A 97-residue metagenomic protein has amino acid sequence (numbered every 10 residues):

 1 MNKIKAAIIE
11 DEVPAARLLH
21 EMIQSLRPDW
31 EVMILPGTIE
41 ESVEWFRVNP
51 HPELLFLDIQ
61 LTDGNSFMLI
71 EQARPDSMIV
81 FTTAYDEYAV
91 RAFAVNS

Functional and structural regions predicted by a protein language model:
M1-K5: Non-catalytic signal-transmission and effector/linker regions of two-component phosphorelay proteins
A6-A7, L54: Hydrophobic "anchor" residues on beta-strands that sit immediately upstream of conserved functional sites
E10: Conserved acidic carboxylate
V13-G37: Two-component/phosphorelay signaling modules centered on CheY-like receiver
P14, E40-E41, E87-Y88: Short alpha-helical
H20, L35-L54: Acidic, metal-coordinating helix/loop segments flanking the phosphotransfer/catalytic sites of two-component signaling
P52-S97: CheY-like receiver
